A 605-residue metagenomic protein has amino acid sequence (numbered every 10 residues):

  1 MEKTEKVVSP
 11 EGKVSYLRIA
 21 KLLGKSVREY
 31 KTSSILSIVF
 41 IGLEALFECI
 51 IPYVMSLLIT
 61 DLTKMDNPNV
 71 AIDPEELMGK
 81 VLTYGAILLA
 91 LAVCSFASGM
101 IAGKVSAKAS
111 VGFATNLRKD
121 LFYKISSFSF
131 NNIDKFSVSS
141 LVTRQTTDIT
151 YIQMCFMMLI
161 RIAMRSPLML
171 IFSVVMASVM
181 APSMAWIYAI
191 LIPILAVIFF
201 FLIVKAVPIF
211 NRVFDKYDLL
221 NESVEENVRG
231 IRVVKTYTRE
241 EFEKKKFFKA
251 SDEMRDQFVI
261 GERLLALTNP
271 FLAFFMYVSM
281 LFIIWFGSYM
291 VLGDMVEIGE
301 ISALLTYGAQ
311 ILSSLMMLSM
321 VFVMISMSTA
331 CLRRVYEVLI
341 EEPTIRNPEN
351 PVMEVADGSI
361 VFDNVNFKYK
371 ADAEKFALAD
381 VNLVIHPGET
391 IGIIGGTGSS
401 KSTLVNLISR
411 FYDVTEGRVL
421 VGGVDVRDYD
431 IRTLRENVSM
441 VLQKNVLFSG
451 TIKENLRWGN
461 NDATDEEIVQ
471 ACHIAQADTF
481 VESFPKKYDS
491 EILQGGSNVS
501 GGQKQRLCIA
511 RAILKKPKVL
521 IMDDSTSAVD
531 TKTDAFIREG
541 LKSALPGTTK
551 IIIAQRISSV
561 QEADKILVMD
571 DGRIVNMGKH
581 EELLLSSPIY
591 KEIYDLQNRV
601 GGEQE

Functional and structural regions predicted by a protein language model:
M1-E48, T63-Y84, S98, A102-S106 (+12 more regions): Membrane-integrated ABC transporters
S9-Y16, V39-F40, F47-T63, L91-V138 (+14 more regions): Juxtamembrane helix-loop junctions of ABC transporter transmembrane domains
G24-T32, S127-N131, T147-I160, M164 (+6 more regions): An intracellular "coupling" helix at the cytosolic face of ABC transporter transmembrane type-1 domains
E29, S33-L46, M157-V213, W285-V296: Transmembrane helices of ABC transporter permease
T32-S56, Y84, L88, G103-A107 (+4 more regions): Alpha-helical segments in transporter systems
M65, A86, M176-I190, V197-F199 (+2 more regions): Helix-loop-helix
P74, M353-E605: ABC-type nucleotide-binding domain
L121, I125, V234, V335 (+1 more regions): Helix-loop junctions and hydrophobic alpha-helical segments within the transmembrane domains of large membrane
